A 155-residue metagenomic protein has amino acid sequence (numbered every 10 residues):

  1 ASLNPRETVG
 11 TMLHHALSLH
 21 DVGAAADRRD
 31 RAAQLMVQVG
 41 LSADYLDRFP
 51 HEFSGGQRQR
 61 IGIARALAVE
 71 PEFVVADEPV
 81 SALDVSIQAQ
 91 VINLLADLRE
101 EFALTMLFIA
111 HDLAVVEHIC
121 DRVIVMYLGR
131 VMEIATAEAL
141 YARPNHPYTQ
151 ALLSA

Functional and structural regions predicted by a protein language model:
P5-S18: Q-loop/switch helix immediately C-terminal to the Walker
L13, I63, V91: Hydrophobic anchor residue at the start of the ABC signature
D27-D44, L153-S154: Conserved ABC ATPase "signature" region
F49-F53, Q57: Conserved ABC ATPase signature
A68-E72: A short, proline-enriched helix->beta-strand linker immediately N-terminal to the Walker B motif in ABC-type P-loop
V74-D77: Catalytic Walker B motif of ABC-type/P-loop ATPase nucleotide-binding domains
P79, L83, I87-A155: P-loop NTP-binding/switch modules centered on Walker-like glycine-rich loops
